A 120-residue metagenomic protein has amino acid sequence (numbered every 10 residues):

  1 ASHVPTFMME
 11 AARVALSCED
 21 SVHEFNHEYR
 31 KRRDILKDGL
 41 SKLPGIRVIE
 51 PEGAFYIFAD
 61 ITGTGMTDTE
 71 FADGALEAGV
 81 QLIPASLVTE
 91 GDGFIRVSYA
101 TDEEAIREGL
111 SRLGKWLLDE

Functional and structural regions predicted by a protein language model:
A1-E120: PLP-dependent class I/II
